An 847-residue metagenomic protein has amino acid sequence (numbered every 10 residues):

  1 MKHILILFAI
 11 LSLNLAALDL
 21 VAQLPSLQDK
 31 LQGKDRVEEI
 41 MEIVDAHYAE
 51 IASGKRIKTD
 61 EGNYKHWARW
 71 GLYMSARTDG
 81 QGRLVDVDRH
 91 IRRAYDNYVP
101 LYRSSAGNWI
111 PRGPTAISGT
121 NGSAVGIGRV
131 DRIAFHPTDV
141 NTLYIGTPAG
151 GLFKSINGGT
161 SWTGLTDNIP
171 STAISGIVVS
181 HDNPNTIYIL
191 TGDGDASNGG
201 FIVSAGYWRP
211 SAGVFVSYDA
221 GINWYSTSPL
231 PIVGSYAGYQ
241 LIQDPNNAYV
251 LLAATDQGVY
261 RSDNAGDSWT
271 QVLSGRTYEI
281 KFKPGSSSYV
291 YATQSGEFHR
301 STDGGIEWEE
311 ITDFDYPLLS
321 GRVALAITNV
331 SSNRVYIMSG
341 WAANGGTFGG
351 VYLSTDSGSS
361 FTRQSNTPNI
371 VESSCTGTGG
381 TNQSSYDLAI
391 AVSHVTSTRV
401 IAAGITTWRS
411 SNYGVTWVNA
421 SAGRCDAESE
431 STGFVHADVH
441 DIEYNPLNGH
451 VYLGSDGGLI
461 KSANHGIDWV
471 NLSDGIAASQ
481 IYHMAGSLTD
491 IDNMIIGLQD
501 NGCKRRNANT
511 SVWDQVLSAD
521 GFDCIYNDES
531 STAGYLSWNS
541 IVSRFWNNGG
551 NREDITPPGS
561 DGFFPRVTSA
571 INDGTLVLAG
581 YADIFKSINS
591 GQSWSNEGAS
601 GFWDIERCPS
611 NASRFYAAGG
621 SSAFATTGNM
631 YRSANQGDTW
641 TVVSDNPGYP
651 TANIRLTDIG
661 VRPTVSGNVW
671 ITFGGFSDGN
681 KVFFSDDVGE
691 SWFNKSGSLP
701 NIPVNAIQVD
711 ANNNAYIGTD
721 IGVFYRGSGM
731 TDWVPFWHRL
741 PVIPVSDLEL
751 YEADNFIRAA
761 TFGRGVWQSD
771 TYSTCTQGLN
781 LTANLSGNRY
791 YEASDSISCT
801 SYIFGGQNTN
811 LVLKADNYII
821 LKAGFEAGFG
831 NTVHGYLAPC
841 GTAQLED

Functional and structural regions predicted by a protein language model:
M1-Q28: Bacterial Sec-dependent N-terminal signal peptides
L20-K30, I110, S773-N788: Boundary/junction segments of secreted and surface-exposed precursor proteins
Q28-S773: Beta-propeller blade termini and top-face loops
T776-D847: Extracellular beta-helix/beta-solenoid repeat scaffolds
